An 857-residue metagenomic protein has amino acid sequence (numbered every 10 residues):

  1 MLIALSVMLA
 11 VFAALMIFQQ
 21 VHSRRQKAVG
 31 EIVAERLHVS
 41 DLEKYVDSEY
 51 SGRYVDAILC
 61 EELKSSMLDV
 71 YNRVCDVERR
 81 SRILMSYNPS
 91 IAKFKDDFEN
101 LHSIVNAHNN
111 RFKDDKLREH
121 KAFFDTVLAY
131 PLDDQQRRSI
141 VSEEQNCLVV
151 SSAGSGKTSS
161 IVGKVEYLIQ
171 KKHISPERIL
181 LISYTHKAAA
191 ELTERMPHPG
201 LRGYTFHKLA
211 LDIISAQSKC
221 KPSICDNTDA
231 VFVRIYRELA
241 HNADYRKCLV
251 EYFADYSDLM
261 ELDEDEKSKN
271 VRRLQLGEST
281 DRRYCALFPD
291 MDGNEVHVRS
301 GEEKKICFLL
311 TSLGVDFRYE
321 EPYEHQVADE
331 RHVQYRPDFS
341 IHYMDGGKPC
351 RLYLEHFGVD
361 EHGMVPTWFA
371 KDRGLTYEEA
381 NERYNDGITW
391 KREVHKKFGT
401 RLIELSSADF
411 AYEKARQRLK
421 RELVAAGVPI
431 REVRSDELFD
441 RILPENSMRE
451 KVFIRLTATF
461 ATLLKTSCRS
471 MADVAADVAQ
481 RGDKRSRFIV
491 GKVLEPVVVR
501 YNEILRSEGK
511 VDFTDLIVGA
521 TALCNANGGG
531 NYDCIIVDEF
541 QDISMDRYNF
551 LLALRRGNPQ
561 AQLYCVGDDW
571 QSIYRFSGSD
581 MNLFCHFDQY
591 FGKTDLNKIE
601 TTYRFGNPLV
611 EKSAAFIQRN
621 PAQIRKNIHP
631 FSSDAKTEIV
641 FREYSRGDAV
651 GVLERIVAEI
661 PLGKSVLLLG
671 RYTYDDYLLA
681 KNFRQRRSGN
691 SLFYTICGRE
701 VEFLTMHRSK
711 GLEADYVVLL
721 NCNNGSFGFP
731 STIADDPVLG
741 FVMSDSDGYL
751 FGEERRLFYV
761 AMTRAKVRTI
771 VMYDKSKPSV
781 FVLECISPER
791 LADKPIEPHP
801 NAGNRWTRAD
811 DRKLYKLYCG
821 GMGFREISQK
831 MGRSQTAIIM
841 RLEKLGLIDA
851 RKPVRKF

Functional and structural regions predicted by a protein language model:
M16-C225, T763: P-loop NTPase Walker
L37-Y45, E49, R53, R178 (+4 more regions): Conserved P-loop NTPase-based nucleic-acid remodeling module centered on helicase motor cores
I58-N106, V231-Y284, Y412-R500: Basic/charged alpha-beta structural segments of nucleotide/phosphate-handling enzymes
E78, K95-A153, I161, R202 (+9 more regions): Conserved helicase NTPase motor core
L148, T158-I161, R273, R282 (+3 more regions): Helicase P-loop NTPase motor core
R336-D386, D569-W570, C819: Short beta-strand-loop-alpha-helix junction that forms the active-site gateway of nucleic-acid-processing nucleases
G387-I388, R392-E393, D546-T637: Conserved RecA-like helicase ATPase core segment that couples NTP binding/hydrolysis to strand translocation
P661-S665, E700, L704, R708-K775 (+2 more regions): Conserved helicase C-terminal RecA-like lobe
